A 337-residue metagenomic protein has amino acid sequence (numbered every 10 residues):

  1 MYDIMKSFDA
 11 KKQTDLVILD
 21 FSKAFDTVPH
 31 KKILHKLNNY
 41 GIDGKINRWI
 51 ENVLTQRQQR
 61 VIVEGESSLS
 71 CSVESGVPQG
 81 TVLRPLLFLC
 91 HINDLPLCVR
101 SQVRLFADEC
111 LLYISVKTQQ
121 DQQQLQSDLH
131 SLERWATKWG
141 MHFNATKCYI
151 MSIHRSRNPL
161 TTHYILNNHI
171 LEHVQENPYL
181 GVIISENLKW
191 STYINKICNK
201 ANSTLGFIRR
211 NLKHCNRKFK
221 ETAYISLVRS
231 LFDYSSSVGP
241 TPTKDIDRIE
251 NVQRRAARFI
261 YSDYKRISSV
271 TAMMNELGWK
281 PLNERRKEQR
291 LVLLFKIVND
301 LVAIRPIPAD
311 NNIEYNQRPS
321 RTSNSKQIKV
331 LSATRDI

Functional and structural regions predicted by a protein language model:
M1-F8, D121-W139, N202: Inter-domain linker/hinge segments that demarcate the starts of reverse transcriptase and RNase H-type modules
M1-P78, I114-S115: Conserved pre-catalytic core of RNA-dependent polymerases
K6-A10, S22-T27, N39-K45, S75-R84 (+6 more regions): Conserved, non-catalytic sequence blocks in retroelement Pol enzymes and Pol-derived host proteins
D9, P85-Y113, C215-N216: Active-site palm subdomain of RNA-directed nucleic acid polymerases
D15-I18, V61-L87, Y113-T118, I165-N168 (+6 more regions): Short, conserved non-catalytic motifs in the polymerase core
G65, S127, H142-E176: Short, conserved micro-motifs composed of acidic
F106-A107, I114, W135-R157, Y179-P306: Non-catalytic, peripheral interaction segments enriched in hydrophobic/basic residues
L166, I304-I337: Amphipathic alpha-helical
